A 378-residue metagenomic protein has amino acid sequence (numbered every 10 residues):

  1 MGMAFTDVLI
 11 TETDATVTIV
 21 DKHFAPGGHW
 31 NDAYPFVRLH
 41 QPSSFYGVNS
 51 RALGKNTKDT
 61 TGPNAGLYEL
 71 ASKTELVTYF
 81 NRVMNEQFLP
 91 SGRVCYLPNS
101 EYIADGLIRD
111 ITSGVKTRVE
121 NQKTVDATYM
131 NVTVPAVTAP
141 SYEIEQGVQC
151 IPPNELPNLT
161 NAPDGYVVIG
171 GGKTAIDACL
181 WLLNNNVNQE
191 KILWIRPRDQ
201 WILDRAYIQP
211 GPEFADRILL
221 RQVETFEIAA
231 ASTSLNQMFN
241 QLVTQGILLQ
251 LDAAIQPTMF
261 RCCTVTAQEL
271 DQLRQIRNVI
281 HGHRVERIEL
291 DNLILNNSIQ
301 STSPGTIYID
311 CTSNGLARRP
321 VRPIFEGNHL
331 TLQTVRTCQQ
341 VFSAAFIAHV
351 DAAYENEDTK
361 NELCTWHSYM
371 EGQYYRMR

Functional and structural regions predicted by a protein language model:
M1-T13, E155-A206, F342-R378: Rossmann-like dinucleotide/flavin-binding elements
M1-V37: N-terminal low-complexity, Ser/Thr- and acidic-residue-enriched intrinsically disordered segments
V20, T117-T133, Y166-I169, S303-G315: Short hydrophobic core segments
K22-Y79, I195-D252: Glycine-rich active-site loop/strand segments that organize a redox cofactor
T60-V134, C262, E269-L295: Feature captures the FAD/FMN-dependent oxidoreductase FAD-binding
G66, S72, L76-Y79, T128-N186 (+3 more regions): Glycine-rich dinucleotide-binding loop and its adjacent helix/turn
L180, V279-R378: Glycine-enriched catalytic-core subsegment of oxygenase/oxidase enzymes
D216-Q222, F226-D310: Long, internal scaffold/assembly segments composed of regular secondary structure
